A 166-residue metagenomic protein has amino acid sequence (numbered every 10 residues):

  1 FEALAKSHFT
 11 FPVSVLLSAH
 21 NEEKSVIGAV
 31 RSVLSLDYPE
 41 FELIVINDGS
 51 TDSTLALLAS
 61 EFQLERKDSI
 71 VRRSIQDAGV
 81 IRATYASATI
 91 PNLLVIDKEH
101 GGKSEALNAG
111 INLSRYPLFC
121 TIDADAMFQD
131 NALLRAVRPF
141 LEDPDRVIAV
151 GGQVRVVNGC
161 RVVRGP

Functional and structural regions predicted by a protein language model:
F1-F9: N-terminal membrane-anchoring/stem segments of glycan-assembly enzymes
F11-S14, E42: Cell-envelope/extracellular polymer assembly enzymes that use nucleotide-activated donors
A29, S74-L113, R135: Glycine-rich, basic loop-to-helix element that forms the pyrophosphate-binding segment of sugar-nucleotide handling
R31-E40, S60-D68: Short, acidic, metal-binding catalytic loop of nucleotide-sugar glycosyltransferases
N47-K67: A conserved acidic beta->alpha catalytic loop
F119: Short aromatic/hydrophobic "clamp" motif used to bind/position activated sugar donors
D123-M127: The conserved acidic donor/metal-binding loop of glycosyltransferases
N131-P166: Conserved donor NDP-sugar-binding/catalytic core segment of glycosyltransferases
